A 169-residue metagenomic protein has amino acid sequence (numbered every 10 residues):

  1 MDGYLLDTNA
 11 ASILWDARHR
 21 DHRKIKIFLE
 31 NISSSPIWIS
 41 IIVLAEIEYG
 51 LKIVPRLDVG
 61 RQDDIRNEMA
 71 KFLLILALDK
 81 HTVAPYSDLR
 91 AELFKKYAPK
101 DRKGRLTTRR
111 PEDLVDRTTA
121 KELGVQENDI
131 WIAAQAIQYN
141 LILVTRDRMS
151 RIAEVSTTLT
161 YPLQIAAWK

Functional and structural regions predicted by a protein language model:
M1-A70: Short, well-structured N-terminal submotif of metal-dependent ribonuclease cores
G3, K121-E122, A133-K169: Acidic, PIN/NYN-like endoribonuclease modules and their adjacent C-terminal/linker elements
A10, V43, T82, W131-I132 (+1 more regions): Alpha-helix capping/helix-boundary segments
W38, L76, A166: General small-molecule cofactor/ligand-binding pocket signal
Y49, L74-R146: Active-site neighborhoods of divalent-metal-dependent phosphate/nucleic-acid chemistry enzymes
P55-D58, L93, Y161-Q164: Short, hinge-like loop/turn segments at secondary-structure boundaries
A70-L74, L159: Short, mixed-charge aromatic SLiMs
